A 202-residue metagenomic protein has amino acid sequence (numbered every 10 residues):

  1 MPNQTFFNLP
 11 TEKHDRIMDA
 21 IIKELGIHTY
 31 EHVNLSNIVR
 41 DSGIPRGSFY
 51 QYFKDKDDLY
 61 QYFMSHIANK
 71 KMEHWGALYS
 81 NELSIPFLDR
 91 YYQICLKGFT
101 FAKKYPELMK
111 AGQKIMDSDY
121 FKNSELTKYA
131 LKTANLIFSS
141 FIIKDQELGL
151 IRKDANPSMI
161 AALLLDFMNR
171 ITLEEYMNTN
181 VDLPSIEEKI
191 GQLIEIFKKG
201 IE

Functional and structural regions predicted by a protein language model:
T11-D19, H32, Y52-G76, Y92 (+1 more regions): An amphipathic alpha-helix adjacent to DNA-recognition modules
E12-G43: Short, amphipathic alpha-helix enriched in basic
L25, N34-L35, R46, K56-I67 (+2 more regions): Amphipathic alpha-helical segments enriched in hydrophobic/aromatic and basic residues that form the DNA-contacting
G43-F53: Short hydrophobic/aromatic patch on the recognition helix
Y62, A77-K104, A161-L164, E187-I190: Hydrophobic alpha-helical connector segments
N69-A77, K104, K122-L148, S158-A162 (+1 more regions): Amphipathic alpha-helical packing segments from all-alpha helical-bundle domains
R90, K97, F101-K122, L173-M177: Amphipathic alpha-helical segments used for helix-helix packing
S140-K144, M177-E202: C-terminal peripheral helix-coil segments that are non-catalytic and often amphipathic
